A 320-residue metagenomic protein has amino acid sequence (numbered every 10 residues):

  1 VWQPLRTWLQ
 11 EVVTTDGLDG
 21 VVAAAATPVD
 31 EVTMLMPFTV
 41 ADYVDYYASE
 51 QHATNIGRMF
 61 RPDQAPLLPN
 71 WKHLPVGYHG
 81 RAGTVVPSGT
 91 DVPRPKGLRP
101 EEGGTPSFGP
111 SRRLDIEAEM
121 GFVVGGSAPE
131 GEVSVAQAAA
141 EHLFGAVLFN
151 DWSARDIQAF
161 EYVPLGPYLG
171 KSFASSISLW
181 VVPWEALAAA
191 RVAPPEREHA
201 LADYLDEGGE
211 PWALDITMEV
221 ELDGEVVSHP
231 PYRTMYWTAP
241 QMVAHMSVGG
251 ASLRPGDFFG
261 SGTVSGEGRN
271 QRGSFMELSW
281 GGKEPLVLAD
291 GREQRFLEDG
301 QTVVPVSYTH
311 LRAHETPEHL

Functional and structural regions predicted by a protein language model:
V1-H229, W237-Q241: Active-site microenvironments in enzyme catalytic cores
P167, Y232, D290-E293: Hydrophobic alpha-helical scaffolding
W180-P183, E219-E221, H245-G249, G262 (+1 more regions): Generic, well-ordered alpha-helical scaffold segments in large soluble proteins
W212-T234, F258-E277: Short beta-strand/loop turn elements enriched in aromatics
M235, Q241-V243, V248: Short, contiguous, well-ordered secondary-structure segments
P240-A244, R254-P255, F259-T302, V306-Y308: Active-site pocket scaffolds in enzymes
T309-E318: Conserved small/polar residues in nucleotide/adenosyl-binding loops
